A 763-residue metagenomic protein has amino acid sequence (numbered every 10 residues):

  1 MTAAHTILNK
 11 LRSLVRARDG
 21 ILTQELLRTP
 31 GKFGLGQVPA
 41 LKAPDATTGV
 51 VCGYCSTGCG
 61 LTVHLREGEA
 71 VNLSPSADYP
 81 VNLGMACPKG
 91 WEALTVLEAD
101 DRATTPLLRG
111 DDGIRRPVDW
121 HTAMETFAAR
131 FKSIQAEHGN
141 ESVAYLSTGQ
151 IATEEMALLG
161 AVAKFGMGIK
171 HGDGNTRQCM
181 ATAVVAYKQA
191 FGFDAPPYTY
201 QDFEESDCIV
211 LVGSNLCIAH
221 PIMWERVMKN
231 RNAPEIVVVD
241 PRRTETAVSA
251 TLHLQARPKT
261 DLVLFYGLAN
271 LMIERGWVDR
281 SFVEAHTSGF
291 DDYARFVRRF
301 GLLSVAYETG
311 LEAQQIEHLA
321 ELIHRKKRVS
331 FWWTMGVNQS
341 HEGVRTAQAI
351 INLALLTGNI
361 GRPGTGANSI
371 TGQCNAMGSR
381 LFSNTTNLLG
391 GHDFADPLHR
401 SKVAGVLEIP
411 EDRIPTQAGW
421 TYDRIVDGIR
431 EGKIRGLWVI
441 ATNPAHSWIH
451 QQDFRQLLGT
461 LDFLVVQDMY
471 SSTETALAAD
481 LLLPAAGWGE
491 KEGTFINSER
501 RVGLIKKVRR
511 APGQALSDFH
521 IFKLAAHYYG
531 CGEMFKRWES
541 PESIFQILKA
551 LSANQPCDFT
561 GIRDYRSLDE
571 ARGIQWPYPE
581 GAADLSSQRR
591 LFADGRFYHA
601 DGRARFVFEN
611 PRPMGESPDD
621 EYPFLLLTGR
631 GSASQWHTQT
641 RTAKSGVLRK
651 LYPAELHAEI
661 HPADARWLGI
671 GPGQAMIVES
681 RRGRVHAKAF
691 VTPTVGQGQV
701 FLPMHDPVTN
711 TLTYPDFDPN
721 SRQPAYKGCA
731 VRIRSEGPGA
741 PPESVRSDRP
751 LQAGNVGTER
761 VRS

Functional and structural regions predicted by a protein language model:
M1-W277, A285, Y293, R299-S304 (+8 more regions): N-terminal export/assembly segments and adjacent metallocofactor-ligating motifs of anaerobic energy-metabolism
T2-R16, P512-I574, A643-E659, A663-S763: Long, contiguous, secondary-structure-rich segments that constitute the structural scaffold of globular domains
G110-V118, N270, W277-A313, G390-I414 (+5 more regions): N-terminal leader/propeptide and maturation segments of large enzyme subunits in energy/redox metabolism and hydrolases
H138-S142, V278-V283, S330, G361-N368 (+1 more regions): Flexible, glycine/charged-enriched surface loops at secondary-structure junctions
A144-A152, E308-L311, T334-H341, Q373 (+1 more regions): Conserved short loop/turn motifs at secondary-structure junctions
A157-K229, A233-V239, T246, L262-Y266 (+3 more regions): Extended redox/cofactor-interaction regions of prokaryotic respiratory oxidoreductases
I209, S249-A250, F300-L303, W332-V337 (+1 more regions): Flexible glycine/proline-enriched surface loops and loop-helix/loop-strand junctions
V248-A256, P484-A486, E490, R500-P512: Short beta-alpha connecting loops at secondary-structure transitions that line or flank enzyme active sites
